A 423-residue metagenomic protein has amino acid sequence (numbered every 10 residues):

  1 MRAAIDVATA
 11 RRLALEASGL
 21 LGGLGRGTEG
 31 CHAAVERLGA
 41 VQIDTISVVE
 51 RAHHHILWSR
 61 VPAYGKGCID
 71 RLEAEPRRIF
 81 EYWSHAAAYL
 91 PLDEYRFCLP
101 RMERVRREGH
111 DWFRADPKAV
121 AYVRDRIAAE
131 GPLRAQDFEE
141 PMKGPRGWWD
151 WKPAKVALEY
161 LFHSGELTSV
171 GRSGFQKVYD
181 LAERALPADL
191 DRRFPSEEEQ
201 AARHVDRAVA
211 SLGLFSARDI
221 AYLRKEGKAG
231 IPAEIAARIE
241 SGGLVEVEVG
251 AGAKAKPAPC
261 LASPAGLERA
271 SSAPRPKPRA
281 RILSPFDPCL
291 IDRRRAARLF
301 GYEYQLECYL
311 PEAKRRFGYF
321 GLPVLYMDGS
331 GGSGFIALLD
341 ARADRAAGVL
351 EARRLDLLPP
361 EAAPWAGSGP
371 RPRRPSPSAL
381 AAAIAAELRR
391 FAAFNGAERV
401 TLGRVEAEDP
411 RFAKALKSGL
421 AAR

Functional and structural regions predicted by a protein language model:
M1-R423: Long, charged, low-complexity, helical-prone intrinsically disordered regions
